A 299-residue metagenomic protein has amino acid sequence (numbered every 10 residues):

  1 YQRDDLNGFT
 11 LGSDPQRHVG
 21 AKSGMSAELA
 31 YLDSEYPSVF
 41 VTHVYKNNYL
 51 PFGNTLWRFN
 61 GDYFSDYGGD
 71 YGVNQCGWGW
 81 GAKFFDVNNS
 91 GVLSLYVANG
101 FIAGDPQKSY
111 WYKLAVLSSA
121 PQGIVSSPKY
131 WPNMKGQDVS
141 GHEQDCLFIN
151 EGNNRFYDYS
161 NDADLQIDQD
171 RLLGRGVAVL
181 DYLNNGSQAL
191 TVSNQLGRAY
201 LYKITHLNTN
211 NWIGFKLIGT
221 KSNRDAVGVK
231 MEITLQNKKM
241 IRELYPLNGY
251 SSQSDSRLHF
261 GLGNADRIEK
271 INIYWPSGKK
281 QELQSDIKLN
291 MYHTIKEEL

Functional and structural regions predicted by a protein language model:
Y1-K22, N47, G53-G77, K113-L172 (+4 more regions): Blade-edge motifs of beta-propeller repeat domains
R3, A30, T42, W57-F59 (+9 more regions): Generic beta-strand/beta-sheet core signal
P15-Q16, S23-E35, W80-N89, G174-L183: Beta-propeller blade termini
S34-T42, N89-A98, N184-S193: Acidic/hydrophobic-patterned starts of short beta strands in beta-sheet-rich repeat architectures
H43, N99, Y274-S277: Surface-exposed loop/turn motifs at beta-strand-loop junctions within extracellular Ig-like and Fibronectin type III
Y45-N48, I102-G104, G197-R198: Short glycine/acidic-enriched loop and turn motifs that connect beta-strands
A98-V116: Short, solvent-exposed beta-strand-terminating loops
Q137-C146, N150-L299: Gly/Ser/Thr/Pro-enriched helix-cap/hinge segments flanking short amphipathic alpha-helices
